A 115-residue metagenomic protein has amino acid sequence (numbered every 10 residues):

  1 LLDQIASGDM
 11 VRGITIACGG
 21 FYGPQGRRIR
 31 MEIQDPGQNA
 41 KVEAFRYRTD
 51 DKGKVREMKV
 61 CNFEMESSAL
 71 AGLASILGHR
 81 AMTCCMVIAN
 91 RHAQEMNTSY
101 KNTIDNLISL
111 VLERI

Functional and structural regions predicted by a protein language model:
L1-I115: Glycine-rich phosphate- or other oxyanion-binding loops that anchor nucleotides, phosphorylated ligands
